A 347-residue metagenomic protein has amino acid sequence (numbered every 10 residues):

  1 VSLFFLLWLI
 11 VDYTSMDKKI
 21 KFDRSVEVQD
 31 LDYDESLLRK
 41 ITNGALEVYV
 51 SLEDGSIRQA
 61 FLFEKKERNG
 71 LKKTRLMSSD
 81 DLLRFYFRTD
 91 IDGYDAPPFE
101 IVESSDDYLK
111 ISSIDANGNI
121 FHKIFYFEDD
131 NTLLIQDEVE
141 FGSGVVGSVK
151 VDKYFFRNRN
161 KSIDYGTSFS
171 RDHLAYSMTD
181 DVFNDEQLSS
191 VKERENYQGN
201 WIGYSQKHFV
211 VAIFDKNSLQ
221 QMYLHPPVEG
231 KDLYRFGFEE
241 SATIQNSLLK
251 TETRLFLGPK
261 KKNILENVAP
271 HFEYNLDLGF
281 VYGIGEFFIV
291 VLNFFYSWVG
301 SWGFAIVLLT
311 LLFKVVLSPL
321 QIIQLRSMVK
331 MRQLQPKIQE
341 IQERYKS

Functional and structural regions predicted by a protein language model:
V1-L9: Hydrophobic membrane-insertion alpha-helices, especially the h-region of bacterial N-terminal signal peptides
S2, I20-G44: Extended hydrophobic leader/signal-anchor segments used for secretion and membrane insertion
Y13-I20, L317, Q321: Juxtamembrane/interface segments at transmembrane-helix termini
M16-E27, M328-I338: Alpha-helical transmembrane signal-anchor/signal-peptide segments
K40-Y274: Soluble non-transmembrane domains of integral membrane proteins
F256-W302: Interfacial loop/helix-cap signal at membrane boundaries in integral membrane proteins
V316-S347: Membrane-interface amphipathic helices and adjacent TM-edge segments
